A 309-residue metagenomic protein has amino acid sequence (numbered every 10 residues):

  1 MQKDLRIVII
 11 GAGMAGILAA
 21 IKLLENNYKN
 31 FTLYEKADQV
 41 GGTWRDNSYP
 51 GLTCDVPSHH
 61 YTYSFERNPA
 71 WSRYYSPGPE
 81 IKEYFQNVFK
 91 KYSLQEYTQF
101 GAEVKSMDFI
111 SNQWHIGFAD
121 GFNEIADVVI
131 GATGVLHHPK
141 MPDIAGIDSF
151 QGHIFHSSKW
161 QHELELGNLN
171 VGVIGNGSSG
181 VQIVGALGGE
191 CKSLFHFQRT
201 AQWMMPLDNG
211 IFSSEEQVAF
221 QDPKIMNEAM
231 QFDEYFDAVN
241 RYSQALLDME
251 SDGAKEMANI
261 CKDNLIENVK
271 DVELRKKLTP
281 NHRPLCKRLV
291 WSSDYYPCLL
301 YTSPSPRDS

Functional and structural regions predicted by a protein language model:
K3-A15, N170-I174: Beta1/beta-strand and adjacent pyrophosphate-binding region of the FAD-binding site in flavoprotein oxidoreductases
A19, E25, N30, L136-I260: Rossmann-like dinucleotide-binding core of oxidoreductases
Q39, K91-Q95, E103-K105, W203-M205 (+1 more regions): Rossmann-like flavin
Q39-T62, P206-E216: Conserved N-terminal glycine-rich FAD pyrophosphate-binding loop of Rossmann-like flavoproteins
T62-N68: Catalytic cores of eukaryotic secretory-pathway lumenal/extracellular enzymes that build and remodel glycoconjugates
P69-N87, S251-A254, P284-D294: Short beta-strand to alpha-helix junction loop
Y74-T133: Feature captures the FAD/FMN-dependent oxidoreductase FAD-binding
Y301-S309: Single conserved hydrophobic/aromatic residue that forms the stacking wall/gate of nucleotide- or nucleobase-binding
